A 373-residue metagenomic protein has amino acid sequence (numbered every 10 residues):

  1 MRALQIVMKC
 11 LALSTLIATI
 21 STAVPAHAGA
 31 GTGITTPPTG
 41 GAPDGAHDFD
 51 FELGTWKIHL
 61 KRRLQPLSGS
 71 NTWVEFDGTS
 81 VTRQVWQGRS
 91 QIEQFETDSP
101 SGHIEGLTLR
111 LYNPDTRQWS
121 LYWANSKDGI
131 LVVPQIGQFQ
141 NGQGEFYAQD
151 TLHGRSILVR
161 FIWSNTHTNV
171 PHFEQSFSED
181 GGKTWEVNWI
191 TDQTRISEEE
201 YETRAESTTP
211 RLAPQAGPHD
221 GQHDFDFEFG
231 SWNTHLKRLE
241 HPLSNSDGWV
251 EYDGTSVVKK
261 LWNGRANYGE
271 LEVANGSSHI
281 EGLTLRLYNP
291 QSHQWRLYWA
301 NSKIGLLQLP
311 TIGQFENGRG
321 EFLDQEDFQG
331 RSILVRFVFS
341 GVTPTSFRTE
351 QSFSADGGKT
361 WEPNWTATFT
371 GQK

Functional and structural regions predicted by a protein language model:
M1-I6: N-terminal secretory signal peptides that target proteins for export/translocation
K9-T22: Bacterial N-terminal signal peptides
H27-K373: Hydrophobic small-molecule pocket/channel-lining residues, especially in calycin-type beta-barrels
